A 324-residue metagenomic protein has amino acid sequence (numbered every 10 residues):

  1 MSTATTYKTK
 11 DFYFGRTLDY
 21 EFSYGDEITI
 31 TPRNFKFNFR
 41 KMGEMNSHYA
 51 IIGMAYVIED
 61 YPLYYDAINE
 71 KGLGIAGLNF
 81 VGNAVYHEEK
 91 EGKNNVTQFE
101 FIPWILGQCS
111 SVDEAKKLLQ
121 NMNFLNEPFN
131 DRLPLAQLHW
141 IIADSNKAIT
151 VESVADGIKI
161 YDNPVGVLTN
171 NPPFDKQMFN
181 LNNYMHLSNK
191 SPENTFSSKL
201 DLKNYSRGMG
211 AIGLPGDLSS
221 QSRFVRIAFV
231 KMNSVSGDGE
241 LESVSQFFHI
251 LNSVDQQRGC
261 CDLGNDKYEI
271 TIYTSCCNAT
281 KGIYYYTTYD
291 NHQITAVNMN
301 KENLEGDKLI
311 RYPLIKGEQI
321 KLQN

Functional and structural regions predicted by a protein language model:
M1-K93, N121-M122, N126, P313 (+1 more regions): A contiguous strand-loop segment
M1-Y13, E127-N130, L135-A136, S145-K147 (+1 more regions): C-terminus-biased signal that marks the final domain/tail of proteins
Y20-F22, V81-N83, D156-K159, G166 (+1 more regions): Short, surface-exposed beta-strand-loop junctions and turns on beta-sheet-rich folds
I75-G77, I160, Y284-Y286: Short hydrophobic/aromatic-rich beta-strand segments that constitute the beta-sheet cores of beta-sandwich/beta-barrel
G92-P128, E240-H249: Proteins synthesized as precursors that undergo proteolytic processing into mature forms
V112, K116-E152: Aromatic- and glycine-enriched pocket-lining scaffold segments that form the walls of small-molecule binding clefts
A148, E152-G157, N163: Aromatic/basic-lined ligand-recognition segments that form π-stacking hydrophobic pockets flanked by Lys/Arg to engage
